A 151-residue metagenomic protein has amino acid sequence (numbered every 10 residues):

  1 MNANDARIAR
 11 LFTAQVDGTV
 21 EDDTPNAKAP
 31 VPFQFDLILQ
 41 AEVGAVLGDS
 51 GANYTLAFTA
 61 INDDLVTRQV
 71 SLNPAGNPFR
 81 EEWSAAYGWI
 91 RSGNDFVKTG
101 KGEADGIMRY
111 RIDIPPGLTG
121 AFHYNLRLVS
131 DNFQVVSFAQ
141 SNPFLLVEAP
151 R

Functional and structural regions predicted by a protein language model:
M1-V31, V147-R151: Short, compositionally biased P/S/T/A/G/V-rich stretches that sit at domain boundaries
N4-R7, T19, I38, D64-V66 (+5 more regions): Intrinsic disorder/low-complexity detector
A29, F33, S50-A52: Generic alpha-helical scaffold signal
F35-Q40, N53-D64, G102-V147: Internal, hydrophobic beta-strand segments that form the core of beta-sheet-rich folds
Q40-D49: Short amphipathic, basic-aromatic surface patches that mediate peripheral association with negatively charged
G48-G88, L126-S130: Extended low-complexity, serine/threonine- and proline-enriched intrinsically disordered segments
V70-L118: A beta-strand/beta-hairpin structural motif
